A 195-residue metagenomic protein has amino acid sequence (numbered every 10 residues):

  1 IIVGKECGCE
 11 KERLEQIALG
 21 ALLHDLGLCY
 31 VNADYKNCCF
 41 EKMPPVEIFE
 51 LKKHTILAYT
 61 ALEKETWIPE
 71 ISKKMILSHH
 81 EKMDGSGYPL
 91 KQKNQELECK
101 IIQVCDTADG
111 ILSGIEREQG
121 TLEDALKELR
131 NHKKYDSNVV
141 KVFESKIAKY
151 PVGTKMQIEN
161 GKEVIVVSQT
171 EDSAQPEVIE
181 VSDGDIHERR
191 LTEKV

Functional and structural regions predicted by a protein language model:
I1-V195: Histidine- and acidic-residue-rich, metal-dependent catalytic cores
